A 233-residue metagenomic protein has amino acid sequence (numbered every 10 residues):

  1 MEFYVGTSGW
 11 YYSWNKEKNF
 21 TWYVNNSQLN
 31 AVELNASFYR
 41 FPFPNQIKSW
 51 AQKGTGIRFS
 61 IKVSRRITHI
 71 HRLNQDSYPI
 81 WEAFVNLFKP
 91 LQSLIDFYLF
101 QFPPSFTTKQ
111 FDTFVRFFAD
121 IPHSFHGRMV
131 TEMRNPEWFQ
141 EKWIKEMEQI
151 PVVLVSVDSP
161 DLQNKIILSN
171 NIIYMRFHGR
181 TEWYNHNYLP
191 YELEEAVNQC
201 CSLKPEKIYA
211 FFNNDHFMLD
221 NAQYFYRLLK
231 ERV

Functional and structural regions predicted by a protein language model:
M1-V233: Residues lining hydrophobic/aromatic ligand-binding pockets adjacent to catalytic sites
